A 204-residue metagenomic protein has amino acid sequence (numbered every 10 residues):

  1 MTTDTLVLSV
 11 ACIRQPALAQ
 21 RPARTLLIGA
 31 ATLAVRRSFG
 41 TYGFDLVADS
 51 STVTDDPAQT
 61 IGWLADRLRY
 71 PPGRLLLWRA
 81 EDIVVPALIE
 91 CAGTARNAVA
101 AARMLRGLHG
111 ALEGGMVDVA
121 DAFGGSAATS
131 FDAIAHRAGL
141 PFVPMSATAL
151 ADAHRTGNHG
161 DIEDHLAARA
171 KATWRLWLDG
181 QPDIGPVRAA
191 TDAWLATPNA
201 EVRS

Functional and structural regions predicted by a protein language model:
M1-R69: Conserved RNase H-like, two-metal-ion catalytic cores of nucleic-acid enzymes
V7, F39-G40, R106-L112, G124 (+1 more regions): Short amphipathic alpha-helical segments, especially helix-boundary/capping motifs
P16-L18, P86, L176: Active-site-proximal flexible loops/turns
R24, G29-A31, E90-T94, R106-A111 (+2 more regions): The two-metal-ion catalytic cores of nucleic-acid processing enzymes
A31-V35, A127-A133: Short low-complexity stretches enriched in small and charged residues
L46-A128: Conserved DEDDh/DEDDy metal-dependent 3′-5′ exonuclease domain
A133-P198: Acidic, Mg2+-coordinating catalytic module of metal-dependent nucleases/exonucleases that use a two-metal-ion mechanism
V202-S204: Short, low-complexity, polybasic intrinsically disordered segments
